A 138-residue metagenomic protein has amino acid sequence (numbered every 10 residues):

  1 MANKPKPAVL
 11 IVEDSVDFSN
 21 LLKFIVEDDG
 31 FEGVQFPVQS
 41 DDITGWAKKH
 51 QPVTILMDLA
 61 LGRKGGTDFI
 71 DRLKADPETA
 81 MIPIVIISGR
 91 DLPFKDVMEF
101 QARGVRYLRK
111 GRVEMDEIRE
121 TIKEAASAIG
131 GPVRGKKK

Functional and structural regions predicted by a protein language model:
M1-L10, E114-K138: Non-catalytic signal-transmission and effector/linker regions of two-component phosphorelay proteins
E13: Conserved acidic carboxylate
V16-Q35, S40: Two-component/phosphorelay signaling modules centered on CheY-like receiver
K23, T67-D68, D91-E124: Alpha4 helix (beta4-alpha4-beta5 surface) of REC/receiver domains from two-component response regulators
Q35-T54: Acidic, metal-coordinating helix/loop segments flanking the phosphotransfer/catalytic sites of two-component signaling
D58: Active-site residues of response regulator receiver
L61-G62, L92: The feature encodes the CheY-like receiver
T67-A80: Short amphipathic alpha-helix used as the core "switch/output" element in two-component signaling
